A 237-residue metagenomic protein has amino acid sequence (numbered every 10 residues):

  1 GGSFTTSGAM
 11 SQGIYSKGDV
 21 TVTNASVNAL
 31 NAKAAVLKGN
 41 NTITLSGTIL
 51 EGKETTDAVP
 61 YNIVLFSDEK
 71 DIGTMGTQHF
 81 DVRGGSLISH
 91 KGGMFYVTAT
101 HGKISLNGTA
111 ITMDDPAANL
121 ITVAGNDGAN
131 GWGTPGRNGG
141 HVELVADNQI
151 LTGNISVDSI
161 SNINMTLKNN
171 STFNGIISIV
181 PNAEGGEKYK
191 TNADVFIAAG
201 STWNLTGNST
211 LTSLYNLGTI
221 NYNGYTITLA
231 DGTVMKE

Functional and structural regions predicted by a protein language model:
G1-M10, I14-N31, V36-A58, L65-K91 (+5 more regions): Surface-exposed loop/turn motifs in large extracellular/passenger domains
I179-V180: Terminal, low-complexity, charged helical segments
Y189-V195, W203-Y215, T228-L229: Surface-exposed loop/turn positions within long extracellular repeat scaffolds, especially the passenger domains
I220: C-terminal interaction modules of eukaryotic adaptor/scaffold proteins
G224-K236: Extracellular, surface-exposed repeat architectures
